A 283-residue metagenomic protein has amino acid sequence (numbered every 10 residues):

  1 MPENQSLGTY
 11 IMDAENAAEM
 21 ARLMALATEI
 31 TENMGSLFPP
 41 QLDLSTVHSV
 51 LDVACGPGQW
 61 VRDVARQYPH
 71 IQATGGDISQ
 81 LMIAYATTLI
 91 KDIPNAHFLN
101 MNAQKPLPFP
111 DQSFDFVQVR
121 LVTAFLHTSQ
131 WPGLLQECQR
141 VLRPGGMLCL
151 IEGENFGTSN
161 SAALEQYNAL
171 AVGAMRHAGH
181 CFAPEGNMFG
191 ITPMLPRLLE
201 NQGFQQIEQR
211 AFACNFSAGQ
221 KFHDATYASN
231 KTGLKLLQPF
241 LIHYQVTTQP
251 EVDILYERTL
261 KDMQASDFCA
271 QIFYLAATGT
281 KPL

Functional and structural regions predicted by a protein language model:
L7-A14, A18, A169-A174, E208-A270: C-terminal helical/coil "lid" or tail adjacent to the Rossmann-like core of SAM-dependent
R22-H48, Q59, D63: Conserved alpha-helix/loop element of class I SAM-dependent methyltransferases that forms part of the SAM/SAH-binding
S49-P106, G133: Class I SAM-dependent methyltransferase SAM/SAH-binding core
L107-F116: A short acidic, Gly/Pro-enriched loop at the edge of an enzyme's catalytic core that lines a small-molecule cofactor
D115-Q130: A short SAM/SAH-binding and catalytic strip from SAM-dependent methyltransferases
P132-P144: A short glycine-rich, Lys/Arg-flanked "PGG" loop and its adjoining helix->strand segment in the class I
M147-T226, K231: Conserved catalytic/acceptor-binding region of the Class I
Q202-Q205, I272-L283: Core SAM-dependent methyltransferase catalytic element
